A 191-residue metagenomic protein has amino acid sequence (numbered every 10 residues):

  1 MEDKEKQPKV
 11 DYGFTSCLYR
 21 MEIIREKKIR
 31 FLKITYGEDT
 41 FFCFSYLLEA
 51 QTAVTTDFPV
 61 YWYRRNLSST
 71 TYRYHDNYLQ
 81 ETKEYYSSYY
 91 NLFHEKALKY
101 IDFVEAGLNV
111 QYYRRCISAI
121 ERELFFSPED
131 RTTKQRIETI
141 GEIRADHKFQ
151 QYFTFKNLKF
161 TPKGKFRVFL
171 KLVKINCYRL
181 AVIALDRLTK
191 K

Functional and structural regions predicted by a protein language model:
M1-T56, Y61-L79: Donor-binding/catalytic cores of nucleotide-activated saccharide and glycerol-phosphate transferases/polymerases
P8-K9, A97, I101-D102, N176: Glycine-centered secondary-structure boundary/capping sites
R30-C43, Y86-N91, L170-R179: Short charge-dense sequence patches
Q51-V54, I101, Q151: Secondary-structure boundary/capping signal
F58-L67, R73-Y100, R115-F149: Catalytic core of nucleotide-sugar-dependent glycosyltransferases
I101-V110: All-alpha amphipathic helical-bundle segments outside canonical DNA-binding/catalytic cores that form hydrophobic
F125-K191: Membrane-interface aromatic/basic loop that binds lipid-linked glycans or pyrophosphate carriers, typified by
